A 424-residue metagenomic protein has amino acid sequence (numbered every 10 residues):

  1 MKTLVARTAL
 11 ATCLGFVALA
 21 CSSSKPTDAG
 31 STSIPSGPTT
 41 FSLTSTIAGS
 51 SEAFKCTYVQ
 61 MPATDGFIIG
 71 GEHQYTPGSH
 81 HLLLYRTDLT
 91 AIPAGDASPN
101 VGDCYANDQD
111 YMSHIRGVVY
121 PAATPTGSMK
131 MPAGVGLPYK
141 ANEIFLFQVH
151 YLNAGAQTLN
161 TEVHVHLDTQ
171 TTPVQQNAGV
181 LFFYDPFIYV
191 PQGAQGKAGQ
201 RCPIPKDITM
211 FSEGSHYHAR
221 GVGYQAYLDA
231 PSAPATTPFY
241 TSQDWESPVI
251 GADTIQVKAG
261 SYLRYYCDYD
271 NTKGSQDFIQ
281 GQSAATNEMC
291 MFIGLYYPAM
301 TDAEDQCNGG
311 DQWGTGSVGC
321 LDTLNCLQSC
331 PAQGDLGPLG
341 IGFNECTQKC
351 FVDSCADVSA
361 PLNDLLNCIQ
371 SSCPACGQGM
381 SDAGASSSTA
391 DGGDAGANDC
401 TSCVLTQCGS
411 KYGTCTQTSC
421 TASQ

Functional and structural regions predicted by a protein language model:
M1, V5-T8, C13-P35, M380-A395 (+1 more regions): Ser/Thr-rich, Pro/Gly/Ala-heavy low-complexity intrinsically disordered linkers and tails of secreted extracellular
K2-L4, G221-Q225, N271, T418-T421: Short amphipathic alpha-helical segments with coiled-coil-like heptad repeat character
C13, C21, C202, C267 (+3 more regions): Generic recognition of cysteine residues
L14-V17, E304, Y412-G413, Q417: In a subset of proteins, long, contiguous C-terminal domains/tails are tracked
L19, I69, E143, F211 (+4 more regions): Active-site-proximal helix/loop capping residues that flank conserved catalytic or ligand/cofactor
P26, G30-T209, G214-W313: Beta-strand-centric surfaces of beta-sandwich/beta-rich domains
G310-Q424: Mature extracellular/luminal domains of secreted and GPI-anchored eukaryotic proteins, especially small
